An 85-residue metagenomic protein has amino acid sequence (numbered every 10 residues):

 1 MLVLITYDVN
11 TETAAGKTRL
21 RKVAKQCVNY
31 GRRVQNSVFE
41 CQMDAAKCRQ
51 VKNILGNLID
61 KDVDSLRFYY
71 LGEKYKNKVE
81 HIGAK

Functional and structural regions predicted by a protein language model:
M1-V34, V38, Q42, A46-K47: Extended, hydrophobic alpha-helical segments
A15, V51, V79: A short acidic (Asp/Glu
T18-R19, I54, H81-A84: Surface-exposed beta-strand edges and their flanking turn/coil or helix-capping segments
C41, A45, L66-Y69, E73: Residue-level signal for alpha-helical context at structural boundaries
Q42-N53, L58-V63: Active-site nucleophile/metal-coordination loop of metallo-enzymes that catalyze phosphate/sulfate and related
R49-N53, E73, A84-K85: A general structural signal for short secondary-structure boundary/capping elements
L58-K61, S65, Y70-L71, V79-A84: Terminal, non-globular segments
